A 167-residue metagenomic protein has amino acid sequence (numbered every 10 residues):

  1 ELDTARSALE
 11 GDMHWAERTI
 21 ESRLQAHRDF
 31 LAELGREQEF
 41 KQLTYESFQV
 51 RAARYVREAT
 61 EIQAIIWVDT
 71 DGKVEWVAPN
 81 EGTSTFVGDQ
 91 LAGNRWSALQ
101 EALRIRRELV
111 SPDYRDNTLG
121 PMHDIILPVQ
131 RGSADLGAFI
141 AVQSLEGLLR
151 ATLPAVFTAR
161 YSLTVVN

Functional and structural regions predicted by a protein language model:
E1-L43: Juxtamembrane extracytoplasmic/periplasmic/luminal helical "stalk" adjacent to the first N-terminal
F40-N167: Intrinsically disordered, low-complexity polar/acidic regions
